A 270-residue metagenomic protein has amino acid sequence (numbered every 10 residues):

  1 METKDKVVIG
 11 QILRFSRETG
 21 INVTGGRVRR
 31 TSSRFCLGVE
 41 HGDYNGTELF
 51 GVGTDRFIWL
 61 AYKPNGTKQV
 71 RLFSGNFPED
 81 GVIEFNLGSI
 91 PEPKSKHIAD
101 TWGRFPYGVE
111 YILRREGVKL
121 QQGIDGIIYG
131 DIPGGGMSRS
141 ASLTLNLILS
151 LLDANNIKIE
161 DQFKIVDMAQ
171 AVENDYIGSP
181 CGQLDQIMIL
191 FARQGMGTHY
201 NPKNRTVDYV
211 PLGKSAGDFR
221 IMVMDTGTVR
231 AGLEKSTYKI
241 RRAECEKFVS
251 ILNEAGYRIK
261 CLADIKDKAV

Functional and structural regions predicted by a protein language model:
M1-G38, W59-A99, I112, M196-V270: C-terminal nucleotide
R34-F35, V39-D43, D131-L147: Glycine/serine-rich anion-binding loops at beta->alpha junctions that coordinate negatively charged ligand groups
G46-G53, R241-R242: Short Gly/aromatic-enriched secondary-structure transition segments
G53-R56, M137-I157: DPxDG-like acidic metal-binding loop motif
S95-I132, D267: Helix-rich "cap/lid" substructures immediately adjacent to catalytic or cofactor-binding pockets
R115-G123, L151-I165: Phosphate-handling active-site elements
I157-V207: Alpha/beta catalytic cores of group-transfer enzymes, especially the acyltransferase/condensing modules of polyketide
